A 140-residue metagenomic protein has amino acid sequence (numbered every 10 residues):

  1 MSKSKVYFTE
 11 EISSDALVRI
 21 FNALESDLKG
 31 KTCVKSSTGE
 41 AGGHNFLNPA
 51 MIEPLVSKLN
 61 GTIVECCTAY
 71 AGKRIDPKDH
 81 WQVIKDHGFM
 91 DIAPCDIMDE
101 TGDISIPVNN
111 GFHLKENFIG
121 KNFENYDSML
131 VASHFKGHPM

Functional and structural regions predicted by a protein language model:
M1-M140: N-terminal and secondary-structure boundary signal
